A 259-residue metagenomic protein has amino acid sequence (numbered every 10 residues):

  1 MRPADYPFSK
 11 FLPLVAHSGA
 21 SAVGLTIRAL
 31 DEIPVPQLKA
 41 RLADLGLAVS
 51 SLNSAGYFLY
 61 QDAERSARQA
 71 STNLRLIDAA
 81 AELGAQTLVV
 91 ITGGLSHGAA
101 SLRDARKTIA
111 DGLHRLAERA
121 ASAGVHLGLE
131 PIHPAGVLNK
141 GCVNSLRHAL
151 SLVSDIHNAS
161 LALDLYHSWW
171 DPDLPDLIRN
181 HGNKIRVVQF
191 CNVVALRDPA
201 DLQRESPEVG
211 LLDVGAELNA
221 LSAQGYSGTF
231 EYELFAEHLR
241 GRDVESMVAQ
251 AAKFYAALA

Functional and structural regions predicted by a protein language model:
M1-Q86, D104, H114, A121 (+6 more regions): N-terminal pre-domain/capping segments
R2-P3, I27-A29, A55-F58, T92-S96 (+4 more regions): Active-site-proximal loop/turn and secondary-structure-junction residues that shape catalytic pockets, frequently
A4-G19, A85, V143-L163, W169-A259: Histidine-acidic metal/acid-base catalytic patches
G24, S51-N53, V89, G128 (+3 more regions): Conserved beta-strand positions in the central sheet of alpha/beta enzyme cores
Q37, E64-R75, A100-D111, V137-H148 (+3 more regions): Alpha-helix N-cap and loop-to-helix initiation/capping positions
Y57-A63, S96-A100, P134-N139, L196-R204 (+1 more regions): A short acidic, helix-capping loop that chelates divalent metal ions and anchors anionic groups
A80-S101, G128-A135: Active-site groove signature of glycoside hydrolases
S122-I156: Basic- and aromatic-lined ligand-binding clefts that recognize polyanionic substrates
